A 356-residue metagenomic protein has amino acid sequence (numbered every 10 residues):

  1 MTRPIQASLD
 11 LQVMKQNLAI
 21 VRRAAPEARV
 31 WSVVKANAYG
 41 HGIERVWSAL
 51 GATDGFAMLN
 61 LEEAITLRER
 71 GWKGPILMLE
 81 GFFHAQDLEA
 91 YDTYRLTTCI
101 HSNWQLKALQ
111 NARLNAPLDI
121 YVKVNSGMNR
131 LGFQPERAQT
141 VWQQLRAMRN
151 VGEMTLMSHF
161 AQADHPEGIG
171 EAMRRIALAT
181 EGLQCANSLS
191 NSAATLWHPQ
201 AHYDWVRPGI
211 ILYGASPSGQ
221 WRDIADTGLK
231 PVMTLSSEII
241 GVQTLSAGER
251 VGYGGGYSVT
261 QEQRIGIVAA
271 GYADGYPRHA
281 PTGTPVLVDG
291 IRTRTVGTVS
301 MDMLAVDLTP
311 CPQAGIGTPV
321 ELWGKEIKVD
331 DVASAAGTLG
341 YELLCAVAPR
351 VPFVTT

Functional and structural regions predicted by a protein language model:
T2-K15, N37, E63, F82-A85 (+4 more regions): Active-site anion/phosphate-binding pocket segments in diverse small-molecule metabolic enzymes
I5-S8, V13-Q16, R23, A28-A179 (+2 more regions): Active-site-proximal beta-alpha core segment in soluble small-molecule metabolic enzymes
